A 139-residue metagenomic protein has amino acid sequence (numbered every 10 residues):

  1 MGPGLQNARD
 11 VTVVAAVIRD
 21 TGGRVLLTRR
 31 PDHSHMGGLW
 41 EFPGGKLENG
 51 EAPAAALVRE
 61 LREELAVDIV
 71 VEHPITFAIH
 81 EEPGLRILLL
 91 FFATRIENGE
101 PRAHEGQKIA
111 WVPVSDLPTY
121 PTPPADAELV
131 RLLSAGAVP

Functional and structural regions predicted by a protein language model:
G2-V25, K46, F77: Conserved N-terminal beta-strand and adjoining loop/helix that marks the start of the Nudix/MutT-like hydrolase domain
L5-R9, H33-H35, N49, F77-L89 (+1 more regions): Acidic pyrophosphate-coordinating catalytic loop
Q6-A8, S134-P139: Generic C-terminal helix-cap and adjacent flexible tail
V11-A15, I87-F91, D126: Short hydrophobic/aromatic beta-strand or adjacent loop that forms the aromatic wall/cage of a ligand/substrate-binding
D20, D68-I69, F77-E100, A110 (+1 more regions): Active-site-adjacent beta-strand/loop module that shapes the phosphate/pyrophosphate-binding cleft
H35-L39, W111: A conserved beta-turn-beta hairpin within the catalytic core of GNAT-like acetyltransferases that forms part
F42-P74, P113: The catalytic Nudix box helix
A93, R102-L133: NUDIX/MutT-family hydrolases
